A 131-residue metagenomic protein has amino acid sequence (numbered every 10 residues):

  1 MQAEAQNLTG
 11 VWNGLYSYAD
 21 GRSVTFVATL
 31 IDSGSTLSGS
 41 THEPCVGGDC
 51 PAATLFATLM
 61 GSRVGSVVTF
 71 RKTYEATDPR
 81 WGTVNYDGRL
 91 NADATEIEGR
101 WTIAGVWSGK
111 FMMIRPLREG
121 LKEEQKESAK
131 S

Functional and structural regions predicted by a protein language model:
Q2-S131: Central antiparallel beta-sheet cores of small beta-barrel/beta-sandwich binding domains
